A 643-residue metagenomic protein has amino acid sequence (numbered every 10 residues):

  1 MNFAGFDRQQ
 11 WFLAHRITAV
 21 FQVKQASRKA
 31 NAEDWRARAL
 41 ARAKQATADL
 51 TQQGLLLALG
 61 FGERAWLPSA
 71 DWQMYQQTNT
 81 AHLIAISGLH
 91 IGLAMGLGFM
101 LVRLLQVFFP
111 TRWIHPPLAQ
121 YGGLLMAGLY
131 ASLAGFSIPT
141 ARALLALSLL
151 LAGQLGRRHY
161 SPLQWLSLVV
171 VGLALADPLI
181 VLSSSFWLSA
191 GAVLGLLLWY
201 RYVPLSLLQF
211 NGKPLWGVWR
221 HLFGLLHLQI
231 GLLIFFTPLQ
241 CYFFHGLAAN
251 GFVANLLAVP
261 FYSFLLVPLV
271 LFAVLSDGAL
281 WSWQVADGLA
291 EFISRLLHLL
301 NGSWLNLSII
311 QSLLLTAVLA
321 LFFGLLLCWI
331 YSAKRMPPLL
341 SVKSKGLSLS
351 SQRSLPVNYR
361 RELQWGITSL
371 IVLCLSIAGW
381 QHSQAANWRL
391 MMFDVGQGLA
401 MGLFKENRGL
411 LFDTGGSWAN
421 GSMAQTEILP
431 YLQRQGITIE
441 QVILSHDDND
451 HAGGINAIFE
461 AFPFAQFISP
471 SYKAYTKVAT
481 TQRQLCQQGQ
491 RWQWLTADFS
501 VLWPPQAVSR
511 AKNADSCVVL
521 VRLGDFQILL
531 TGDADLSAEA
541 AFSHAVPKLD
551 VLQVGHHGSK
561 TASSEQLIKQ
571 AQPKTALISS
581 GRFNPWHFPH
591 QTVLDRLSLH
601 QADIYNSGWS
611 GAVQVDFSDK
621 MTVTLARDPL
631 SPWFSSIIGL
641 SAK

Functional and structural regions predicted by a protein language model:
M1-H82, L347, S422, T426-P430 (+9 more regions): Membrane-interface helix/helix-cap signal primarily in integral membrane proteins
A14-A146, A152, M391, W492 (+5 more regions): Aromatic-rich juxtamembrane segments at the membrane interface
L89-P110, L147-G153, V193-V203, L269-A273 (+4 more regions): Membrane-interfacial alpha-helical segments at the cytosolic side of multi-pass membrane proteins
L104-I114, L118, L194-M391, F404 (+4 more regions): Transmembrane helix-bundle segments that form internal channels/tunnels in multi-pass membrane proteins, characterized
P268-L271, A385-P430, R434-Q435, K512-G532: Conserved beta-strand hairpin/beta-sheet module of binuclear metal-dependent hydrolase folds, prominently
R408-D447, A534-K548, S631-K643: Pre-active-site segment of Zn-dependent metallo-hydrolases
A424-Q425, S445, N449, G453-I458 (+1 more regions): Active-site-proximal loop/helix segments of hydrolase catalytic cores
I443, D447-Q487, P573: Active-site HxH/HxHxD metal-binding segment of metal-dependent hydrolases
